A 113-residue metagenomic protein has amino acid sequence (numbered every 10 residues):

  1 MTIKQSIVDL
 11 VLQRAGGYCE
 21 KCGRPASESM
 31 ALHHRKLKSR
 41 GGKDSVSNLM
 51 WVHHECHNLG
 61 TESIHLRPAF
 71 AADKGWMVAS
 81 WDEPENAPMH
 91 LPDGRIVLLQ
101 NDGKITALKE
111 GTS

Functional and structural regions predicted by a protein language model:
T2-A31, H53-E55: Short cysteine-rich loop/turn motifs with clustered Cys
R24-E28, L49-D73: Short Cys/His-centered divalent metal-binding micro-motifs
H33-H34, A71: Residue-level detector of functionally special positions within alpha-helical transmembrane segments of multi-pass
K36-L49: Short linker/helix segments within small regulatory modules
R40, A72-W76: Short edge-strand/loop segments of extracellular domains
W76-S113: Short flanking/linker segments adjacent to small metal-binding domains or redox-active Cys/His motifs
